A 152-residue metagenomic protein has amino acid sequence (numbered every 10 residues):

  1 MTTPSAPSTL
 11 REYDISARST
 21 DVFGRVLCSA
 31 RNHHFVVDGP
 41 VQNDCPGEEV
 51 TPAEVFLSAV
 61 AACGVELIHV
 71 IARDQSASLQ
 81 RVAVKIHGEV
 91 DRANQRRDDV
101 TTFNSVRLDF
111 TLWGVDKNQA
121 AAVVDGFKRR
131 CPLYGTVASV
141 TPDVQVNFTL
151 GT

Functional and structural regions predicted by a protein language model:
M1-S58, H69-T152: Extended beta-strand/beta-hairpin segments
C63-G64: Alpha-helical metal-binding/catalytic segments enriched in His/Glu/Asp
